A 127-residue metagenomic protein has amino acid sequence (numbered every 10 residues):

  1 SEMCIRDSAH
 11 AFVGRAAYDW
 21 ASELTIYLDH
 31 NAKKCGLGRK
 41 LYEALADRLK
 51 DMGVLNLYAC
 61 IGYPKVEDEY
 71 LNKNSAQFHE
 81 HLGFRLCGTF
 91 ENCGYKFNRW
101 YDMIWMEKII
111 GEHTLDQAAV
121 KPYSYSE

Functional and structural regions predicted by a protein language model:
E2-I5: Short, small-residue-biased leader/transition segments that mark boundaries at the very start of proteins
S8, C60-G62, A76, E80-R99 (+2 more regions): Conserved catalytic-core motifs of GNAT/GCN5-like acyltransferases
S8-Y18: A conserved beta-strand-loop-helix scaffold within acyl/acetyltransferase catalytic domains
A9-A11, L28, M106: GNAT/GCN5-related N-acetyltransferase fold signature
W20-S22, N92-E127: C-terminal "cap" of GNAT-fold acetyltransferases
T25-K33, I61-K65: A short, internal acetyl-CoA/4′-phosphopantetheine-binding micro-motif in the GNAT/acyltransferase core
K34-D51, N72-Q77, H81: Conserved acetyl-CoA-binding loop-helix of GNAT-fold acetyltransferases
L49-N74: Conserved GNAT acetyl-CoA-binding A-motif
